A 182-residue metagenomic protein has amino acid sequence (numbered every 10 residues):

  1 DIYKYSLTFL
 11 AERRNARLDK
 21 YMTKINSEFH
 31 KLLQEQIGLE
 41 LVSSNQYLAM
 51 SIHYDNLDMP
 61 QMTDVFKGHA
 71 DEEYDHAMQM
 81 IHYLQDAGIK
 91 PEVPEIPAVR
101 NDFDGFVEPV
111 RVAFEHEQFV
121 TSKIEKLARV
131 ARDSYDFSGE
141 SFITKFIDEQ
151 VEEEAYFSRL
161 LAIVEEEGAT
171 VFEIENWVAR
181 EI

Functional and structural regions predicted by a protein language model:
I2-I182: Iron-associated oxidoreductase/ferritin-like identity signal
